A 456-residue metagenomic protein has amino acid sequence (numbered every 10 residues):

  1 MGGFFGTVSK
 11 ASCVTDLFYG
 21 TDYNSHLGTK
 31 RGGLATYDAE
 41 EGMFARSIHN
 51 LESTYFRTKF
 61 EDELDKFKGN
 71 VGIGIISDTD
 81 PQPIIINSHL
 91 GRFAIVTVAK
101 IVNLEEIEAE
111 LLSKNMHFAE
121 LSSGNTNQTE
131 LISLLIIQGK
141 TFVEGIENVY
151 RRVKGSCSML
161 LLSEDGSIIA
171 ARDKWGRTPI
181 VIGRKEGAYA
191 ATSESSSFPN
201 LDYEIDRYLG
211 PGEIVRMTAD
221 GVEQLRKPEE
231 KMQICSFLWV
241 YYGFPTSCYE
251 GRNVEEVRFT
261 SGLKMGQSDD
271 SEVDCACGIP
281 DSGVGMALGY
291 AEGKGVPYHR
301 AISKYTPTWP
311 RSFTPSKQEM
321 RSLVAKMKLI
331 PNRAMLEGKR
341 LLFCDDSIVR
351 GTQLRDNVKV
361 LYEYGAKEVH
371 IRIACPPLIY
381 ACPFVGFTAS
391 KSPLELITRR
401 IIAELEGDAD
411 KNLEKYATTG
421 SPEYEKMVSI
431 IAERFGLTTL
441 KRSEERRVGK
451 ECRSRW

Functional and structural regions predicted by a protein language model:
M1-G210, R216-V273, I279, E368: Conserved short alpha-helical segments that host acidic/polar catalytic motifs at enzyme active sites
S12-V14, N103, I168, R177-P179 (+6 more regions): Flexible loop/turn segments at secondary-structure boundaries
I85-I86, A334-K339, G351: Active-site/ligand-binding-proximal alpha/beta "capping" segment
S122, K140-I146, Q318-M327, S390-T398: A polyampholytic, Gly/Pro-enriched intrinsically disordered region
S122-E130, Y298-R311, L405-N412, T439-E445: A conserved beta-strand->alpha-helix junction
D165-S167, R172, D202-D206, V358-S454: PRPP-dependent phosphoribosyltransferase catalytic core
A276, G283-Y290, K294, Y298 (+2 more regions): Extended, hydrophobic alpha-helical segments in both membrane/secreted and soluble proteins
E292-L341, I379-K391: Short, glycine/charge-rich flexible loops or terminal/linker lids adjacent to PRPP-binding catalytic cores
